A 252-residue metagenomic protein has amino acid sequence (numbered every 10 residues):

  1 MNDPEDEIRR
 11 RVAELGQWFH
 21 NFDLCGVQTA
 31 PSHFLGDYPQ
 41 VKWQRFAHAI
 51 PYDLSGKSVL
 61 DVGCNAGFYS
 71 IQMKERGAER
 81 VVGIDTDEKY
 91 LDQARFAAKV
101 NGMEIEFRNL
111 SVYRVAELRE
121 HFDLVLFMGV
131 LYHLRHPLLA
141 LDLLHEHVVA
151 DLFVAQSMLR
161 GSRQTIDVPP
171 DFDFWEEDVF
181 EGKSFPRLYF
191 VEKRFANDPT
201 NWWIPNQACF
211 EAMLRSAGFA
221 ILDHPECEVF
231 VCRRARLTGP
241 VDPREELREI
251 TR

Functional and structural regions predicted by a protein language model:
M1-H121, P170, E176-D178, Q207 (+1 more regions): Conserved N-terminal segment of class I S-adenosyl-L-methionine
Y113-V115, F122, L126-F127, L131 (+1 more regions): S-adenosyl-L-methionine-dependent methyltransferase catalytic module, highlighting the catalytic core
